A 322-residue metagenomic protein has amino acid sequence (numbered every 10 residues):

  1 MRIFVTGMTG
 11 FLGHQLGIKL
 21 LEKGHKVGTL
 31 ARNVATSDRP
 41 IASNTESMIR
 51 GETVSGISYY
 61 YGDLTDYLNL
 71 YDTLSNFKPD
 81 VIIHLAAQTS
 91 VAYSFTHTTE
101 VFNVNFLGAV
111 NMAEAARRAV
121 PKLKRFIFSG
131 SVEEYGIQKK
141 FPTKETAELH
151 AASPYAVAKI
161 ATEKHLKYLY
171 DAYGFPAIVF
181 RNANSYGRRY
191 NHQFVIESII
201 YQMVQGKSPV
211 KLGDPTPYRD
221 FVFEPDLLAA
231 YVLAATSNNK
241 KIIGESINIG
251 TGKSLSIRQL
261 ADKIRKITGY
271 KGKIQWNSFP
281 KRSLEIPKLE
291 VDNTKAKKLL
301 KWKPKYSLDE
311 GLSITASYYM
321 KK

Functional and structural regions predicted by a protein language model:
I3-K23: N-terminal Rossmann NAD(P)H-binding glycine-rich loop of SDR-like oxidoreductase domains
T9, Q88-A92, V132-F141, L149-A152 (+2 more regions): Active-site segment of SDR-like NAD(P)-dependent oxidoreductases
K19-E22, L30, V204-K322: C-terminal substrate-binding subdomain of Rossmann-fold SDR/epimerase-dehydratase oxidoreductases
H25-T36: Conserved glycine-rich Rossmann-like NAD(P)H-binding loop of the short-chain dehydrogenase/reductase
R50-T65: Rossmann-fold cofactor-recognition segment
Y61-N103: NAD(P)H-binding glycine-rich loop region in Rossmannoid oxidoreductase-like domains and their noncatalytic homologs
S94, A147, F175-R188, I199-V222 (+1 more regions): A conserved pocket-lining segment of Rossmann-fold NAD(P)-dependent short-chain dehydrogenase/reductase
T96-E114, K122-R125, E133-V179, N191-H192: Catalytic helix-loop patch of NAD(P)-dependent Rossmann-fold dehydrogenases
